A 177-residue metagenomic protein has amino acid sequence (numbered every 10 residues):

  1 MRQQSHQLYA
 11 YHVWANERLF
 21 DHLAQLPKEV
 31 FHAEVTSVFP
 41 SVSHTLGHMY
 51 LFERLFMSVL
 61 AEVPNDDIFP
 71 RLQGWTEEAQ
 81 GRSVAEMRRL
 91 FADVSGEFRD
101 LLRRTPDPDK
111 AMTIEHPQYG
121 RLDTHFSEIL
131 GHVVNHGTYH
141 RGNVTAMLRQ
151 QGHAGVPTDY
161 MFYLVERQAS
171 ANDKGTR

Functional and structural regions predicted by a protein language model:
H6-D21, Q25-G74, H116-D173, R177: Short, contiguous alpha-helical
N65-P108: Helix-adjacent hinge/juxtasegments
R104-Y119: Acidic catalytic patch
